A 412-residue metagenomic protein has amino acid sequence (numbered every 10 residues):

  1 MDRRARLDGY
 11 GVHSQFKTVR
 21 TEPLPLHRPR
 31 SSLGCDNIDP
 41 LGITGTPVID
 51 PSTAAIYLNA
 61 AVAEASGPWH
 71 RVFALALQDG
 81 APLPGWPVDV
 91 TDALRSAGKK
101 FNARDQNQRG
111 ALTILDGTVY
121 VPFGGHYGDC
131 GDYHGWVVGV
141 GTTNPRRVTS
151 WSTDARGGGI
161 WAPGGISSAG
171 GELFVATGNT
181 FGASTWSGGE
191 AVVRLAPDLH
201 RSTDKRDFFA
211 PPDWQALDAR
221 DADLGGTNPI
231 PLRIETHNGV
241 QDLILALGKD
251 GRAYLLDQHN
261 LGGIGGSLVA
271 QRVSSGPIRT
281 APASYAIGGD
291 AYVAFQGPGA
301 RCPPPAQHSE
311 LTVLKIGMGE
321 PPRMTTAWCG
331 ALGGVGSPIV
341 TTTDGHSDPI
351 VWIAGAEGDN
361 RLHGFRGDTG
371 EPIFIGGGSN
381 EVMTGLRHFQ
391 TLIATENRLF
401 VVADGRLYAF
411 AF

Functional and structural regions predicted by a protein language model:
M1-T236, Q241-G263, P277-C302, S309-L314 (+3 more regions): Mobile, glycine-rich extracellular loop/lid and propeptide segments that shape or gate substrate/ligand access
L268, Q307-T342: A beta-strand-loop signature enriched in Asp, Gly, Thr, and Trp that corresponds to the sialidase/neuraminidase Asp-box
V269-V273, P298-P303, T325-A331, S379-M383: Short, contiguous acidic/charged loop-to-helix segments that flank catalytic cores in large enzymes
